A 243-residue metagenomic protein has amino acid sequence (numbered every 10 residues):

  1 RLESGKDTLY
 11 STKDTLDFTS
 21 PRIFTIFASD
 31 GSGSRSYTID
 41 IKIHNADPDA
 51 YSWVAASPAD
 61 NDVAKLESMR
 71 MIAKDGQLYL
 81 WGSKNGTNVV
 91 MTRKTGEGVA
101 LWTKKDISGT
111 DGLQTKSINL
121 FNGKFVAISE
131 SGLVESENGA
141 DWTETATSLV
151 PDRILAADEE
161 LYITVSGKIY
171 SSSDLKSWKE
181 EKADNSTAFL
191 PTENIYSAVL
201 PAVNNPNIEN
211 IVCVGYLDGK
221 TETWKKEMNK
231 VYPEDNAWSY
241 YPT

Functional and structural regions predicted by a protein language model:
R1-D62: Beta-rich interaction/scaffold domains
A28, E67-R70, K74-Q77, K84-T87 (+3 more regions): Active-site-adjacent structural elements in enzyme catalytic domains
P48-S68, D75-G76, S83-G86, P191-Y196 (+4 more regions): Beta-propeller domains
D49-A59, V99-T110, T143-V150, K179-A188 (+2 more regions): Beta-propeller fold detector
V54-P58, R70-G109: Beta-propeller domains
D60-A73, S108-G123, A146-E160, V165 (+2 more regions): Repeated scaffold domains used in trafficking and secretory/extracellular systems, primarily beta-propellers
L78-L80, F125, L161-Y162, I211-V212: Hydrophobic beta-strand positions that form the internal "hydrophobic ladder" of WD40/Gbeta-like beta-propeller blades
K84-T95, S129-N138, T164-K179, N207-P233: Structural motif
